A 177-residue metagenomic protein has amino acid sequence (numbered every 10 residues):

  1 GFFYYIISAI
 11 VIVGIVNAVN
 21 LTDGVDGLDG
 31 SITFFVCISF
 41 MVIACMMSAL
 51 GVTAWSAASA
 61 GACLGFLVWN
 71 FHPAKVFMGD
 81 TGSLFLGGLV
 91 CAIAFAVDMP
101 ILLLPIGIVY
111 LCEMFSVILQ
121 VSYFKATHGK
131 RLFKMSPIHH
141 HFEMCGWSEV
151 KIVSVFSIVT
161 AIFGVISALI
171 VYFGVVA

Functional and structural regions predicted by a protein language model:
F3-A177: Alpha-helical transmembrane segments
